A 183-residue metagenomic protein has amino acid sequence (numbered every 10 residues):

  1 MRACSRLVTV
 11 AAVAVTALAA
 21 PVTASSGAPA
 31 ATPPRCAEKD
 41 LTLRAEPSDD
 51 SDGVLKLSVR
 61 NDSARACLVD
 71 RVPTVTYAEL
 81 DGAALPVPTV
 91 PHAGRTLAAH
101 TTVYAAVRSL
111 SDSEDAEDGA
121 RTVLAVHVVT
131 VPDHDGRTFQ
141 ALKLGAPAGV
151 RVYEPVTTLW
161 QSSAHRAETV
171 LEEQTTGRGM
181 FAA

Functional and structural regions predicted by a protein language model:
M1-G53, L80-V90, V103-L110, G119-A183: Membrane engagement elements in two modes
D50-K56, D70-P73: Ligand/cofactor pocket segment of small-molecule handling proteins
L57-A64: Asparagine-centered strand-capping/turn motif at beta-strand->loop junctions
S58, T76, A125-H127: Residue-level detector of beta-strand face positions
S63, R71-P73, S109, P132: A mature extracytoplasmic/lumenal domain signature
R65, V69-T102: The feature marks short-to-medium sequence segments in extracytoplasmic or secretory-pathway proteins
A66, A116-G119: Short consensus segments that form the blades of beta-propeller domains, in both extracellular/periplasmic
T96-L97, L110-E114: Mature extracytoplasmic domains of secretory-pathway proteins
